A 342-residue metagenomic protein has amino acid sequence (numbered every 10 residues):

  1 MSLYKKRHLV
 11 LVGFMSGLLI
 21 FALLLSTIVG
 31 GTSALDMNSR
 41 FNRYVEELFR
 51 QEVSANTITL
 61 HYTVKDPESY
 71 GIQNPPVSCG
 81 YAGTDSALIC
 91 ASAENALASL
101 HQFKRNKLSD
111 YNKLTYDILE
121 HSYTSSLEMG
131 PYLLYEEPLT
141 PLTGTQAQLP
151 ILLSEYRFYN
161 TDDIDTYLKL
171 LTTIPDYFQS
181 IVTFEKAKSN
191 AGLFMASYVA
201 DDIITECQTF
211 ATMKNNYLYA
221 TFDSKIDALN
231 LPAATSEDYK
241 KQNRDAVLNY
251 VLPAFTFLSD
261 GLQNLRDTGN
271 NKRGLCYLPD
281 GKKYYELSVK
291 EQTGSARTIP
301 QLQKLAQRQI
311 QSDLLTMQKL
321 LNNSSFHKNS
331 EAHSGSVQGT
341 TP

Functional and structural regions predicted by a protein language model:
S2-P342: N-terminal maturation segment of proteins
